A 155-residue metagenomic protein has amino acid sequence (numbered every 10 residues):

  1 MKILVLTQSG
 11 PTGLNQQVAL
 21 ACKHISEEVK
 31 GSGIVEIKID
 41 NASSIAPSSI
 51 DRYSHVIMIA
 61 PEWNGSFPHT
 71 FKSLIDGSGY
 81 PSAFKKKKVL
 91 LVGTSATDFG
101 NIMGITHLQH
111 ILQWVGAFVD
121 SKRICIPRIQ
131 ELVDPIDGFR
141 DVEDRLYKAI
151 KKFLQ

Functional and structural regions predicted by a protein language model:
M1-L4, S32-G33, I37, I45-R52 (+1 more regions): Glycine-rich phosphate/pyrophosphate-binding loop and the adjoining helix
M1-S32: N-terminal beta1-alpha1 ligand-phosphate binding loop
L6-Q8, D40, V92: Short hydrophobic segments within beta-strands
G10-G13, T94-F99, E131: Short histidine/acidic/glycine/proline-rich micro-motifs that form metal- and phosphate-coordinating active-site loops
V18-C22, G104, R145-A149: Hydrophobic alpha-helical membrane-association signature
E28, I111, F153: Short alpha-helical functional segments enriched in proximate histidine and acidic residues
I45-F118: Helix-loop-strand module that forms the ligand-binding subsite of alpha/beta enzymes
